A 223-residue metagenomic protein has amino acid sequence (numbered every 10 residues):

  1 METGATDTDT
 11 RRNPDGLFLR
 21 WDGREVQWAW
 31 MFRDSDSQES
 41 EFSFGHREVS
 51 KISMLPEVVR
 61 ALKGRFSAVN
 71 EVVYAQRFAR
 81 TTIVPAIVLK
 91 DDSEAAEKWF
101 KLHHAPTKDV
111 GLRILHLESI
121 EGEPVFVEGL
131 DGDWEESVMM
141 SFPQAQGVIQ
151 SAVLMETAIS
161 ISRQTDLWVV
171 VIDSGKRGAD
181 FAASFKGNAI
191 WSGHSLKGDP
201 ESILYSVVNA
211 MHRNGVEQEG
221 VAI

Functional and structural regions predicted by a protein language model:
M1-P14, W21-G23, E41-E48, A75-A79: Intrinsically disordered, low-complexity acidic/Q/S/K-rich activation/interaction tracts characteristic
E2, D15-M31, S35-F42, F66 (+1 more regions): Small-residue (GG/TT-enriched) beta-loop-alpha framework at ligand/catalytic clefts
T8, L17, A61-K63: Generic structural signal for short, flexible, solvent-exposed coil/loop and linker residues
E41-V49, E57-S160: Active-site neighborhood for divalent-cation/phosphate handling
V49-I52, D199: Short, flexible loop segments at the rims of nucleotide/cofactor-binding pockets, characterized by
K51-R60, L204-V208: Well-ordered, non-membrane alpha-helical segments in soluble/globular domains
N70-E71, G220-A222: Residues at the starts of beta-strands that form the adenosine-phosphate
